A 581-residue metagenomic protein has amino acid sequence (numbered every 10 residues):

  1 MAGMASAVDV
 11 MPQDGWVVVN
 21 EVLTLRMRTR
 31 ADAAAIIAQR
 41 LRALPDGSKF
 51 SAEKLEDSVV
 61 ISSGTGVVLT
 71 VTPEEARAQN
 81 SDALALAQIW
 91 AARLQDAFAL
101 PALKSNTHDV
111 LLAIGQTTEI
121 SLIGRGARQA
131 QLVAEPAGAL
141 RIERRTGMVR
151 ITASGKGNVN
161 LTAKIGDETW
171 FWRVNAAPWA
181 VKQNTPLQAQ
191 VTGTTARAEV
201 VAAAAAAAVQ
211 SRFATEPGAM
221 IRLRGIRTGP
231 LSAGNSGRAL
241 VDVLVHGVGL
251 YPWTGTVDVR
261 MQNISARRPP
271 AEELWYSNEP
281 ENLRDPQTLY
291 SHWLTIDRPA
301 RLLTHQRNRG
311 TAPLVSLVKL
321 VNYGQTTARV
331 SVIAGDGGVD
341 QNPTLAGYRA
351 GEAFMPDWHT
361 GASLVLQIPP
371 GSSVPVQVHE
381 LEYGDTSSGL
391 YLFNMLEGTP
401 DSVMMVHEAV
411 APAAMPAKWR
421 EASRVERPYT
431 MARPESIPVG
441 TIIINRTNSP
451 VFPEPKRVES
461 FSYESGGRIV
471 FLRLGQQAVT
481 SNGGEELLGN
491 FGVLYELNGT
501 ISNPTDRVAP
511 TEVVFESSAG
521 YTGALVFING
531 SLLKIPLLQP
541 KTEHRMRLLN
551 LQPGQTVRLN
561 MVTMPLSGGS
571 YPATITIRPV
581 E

Functional and structural regions predicted by a protein language model:
S6-K104, L111-T117, R141, R145: N-terminal targeting peptides and non-cytosolic leader segments immediately upstream of the first transmembrane helix
D96-N184, A202, A206-S211, T215-R222: Extracytoplasmic soluble-region selector
T152-G157, L231-N235, P553: Surface-exposed, short loops/turns at beta-strand junctions within beta-sandwich domains
G155-D167, G237-V245, G389-Y391: A short beta-strand micro-motif common to beta-rich folds, especially ectodomain repeats
G234, V243-L250, T500-E581: C-terminal functional regions that serve as terminal interaction/effector modules
Q306-L314, K319-A328, V332-G338, F393-E397 (+3 more regions): Asparagine-centered strand-capping/turn motif at beta-strand->loop junctions
G347-G384, G530-N560: Intrinsically disordered, low-complexity Pro/Gly/Ser/Thr-rich segments with frequent PxxP/GP/PP motifs and embedded
L381-W419, P565-E581: Terminal connector regions
